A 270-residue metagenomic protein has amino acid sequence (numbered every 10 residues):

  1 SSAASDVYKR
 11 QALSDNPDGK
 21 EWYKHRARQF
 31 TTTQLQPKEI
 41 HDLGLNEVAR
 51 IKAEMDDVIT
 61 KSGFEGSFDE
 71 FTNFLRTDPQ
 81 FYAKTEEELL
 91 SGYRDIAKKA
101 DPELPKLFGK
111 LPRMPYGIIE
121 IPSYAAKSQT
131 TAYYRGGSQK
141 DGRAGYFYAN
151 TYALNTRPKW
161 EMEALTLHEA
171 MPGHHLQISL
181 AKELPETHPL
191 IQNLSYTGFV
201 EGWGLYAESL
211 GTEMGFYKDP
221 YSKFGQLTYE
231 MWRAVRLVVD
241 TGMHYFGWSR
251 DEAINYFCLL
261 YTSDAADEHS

Functional and structural regions predicted by a protein language model:
S1, S5-S263, S270: N-terminal maturation segment of proteins
